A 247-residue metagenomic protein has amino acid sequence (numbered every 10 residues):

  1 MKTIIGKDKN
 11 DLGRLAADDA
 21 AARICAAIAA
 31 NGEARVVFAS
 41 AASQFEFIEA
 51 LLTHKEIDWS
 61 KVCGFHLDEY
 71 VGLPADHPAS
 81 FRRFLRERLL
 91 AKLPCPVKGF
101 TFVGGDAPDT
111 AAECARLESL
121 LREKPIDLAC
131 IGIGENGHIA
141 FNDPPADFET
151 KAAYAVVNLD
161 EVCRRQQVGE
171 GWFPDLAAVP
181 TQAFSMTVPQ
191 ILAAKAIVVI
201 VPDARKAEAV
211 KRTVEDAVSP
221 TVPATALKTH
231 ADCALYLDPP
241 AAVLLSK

Functional and structural regions predicted by a protein language model:
M1-V36, T53: N-terminal glycine-/serine-/threonine-rich phosphate-binding loop
E33-S43, L120-D147: A glycine-rich beta-strand to alpha-helix segment that forms a phosphate/ribose-binding loop at ligand/cofactor sites
V37-A41, H66, V103-G104, C130-I133 (+2 more regions): Short beta-strand segments
E49-W59, P144-A153, D216: A glycine- and small-aliphatic-rich helix-loop capping segment at beta-alpha/alpha-beta transitions that lines
H54-C63, L93-P94, Q190-A194, L227-A231: Short, conserved loop/helix-junction motifs that constitute active-site signature segments in enzyme catalytic cores
D58-C130: Ligand-binding beta-strand-loop-alpha-helix segment within the catalytic cores of soluble metabolic enzymes
A140-M186: Class I SAM-dependent methyltransferase SAM-binding "motif I" and its flanking Rossmann-like core
M186-P189, A193-K247: ATP/nucleoside-binding phosphotransfer catalytic cores, i.e., glycine-rich phosphate-binding loops
